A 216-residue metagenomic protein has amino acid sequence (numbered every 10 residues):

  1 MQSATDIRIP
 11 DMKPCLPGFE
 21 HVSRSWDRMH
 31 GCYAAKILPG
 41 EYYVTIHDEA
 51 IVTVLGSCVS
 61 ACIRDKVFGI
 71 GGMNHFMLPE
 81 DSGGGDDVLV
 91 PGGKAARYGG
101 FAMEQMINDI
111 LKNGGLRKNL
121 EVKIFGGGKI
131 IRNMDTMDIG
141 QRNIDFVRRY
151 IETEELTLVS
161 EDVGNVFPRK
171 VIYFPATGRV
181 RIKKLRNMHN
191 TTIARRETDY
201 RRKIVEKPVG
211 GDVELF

Functional and structural regions predicted by a protein language model:
M1-C58, D65-F68, N74-P91, A95-E121 (+1 more regions): Short acidic-hydrophobic catalytic motif
